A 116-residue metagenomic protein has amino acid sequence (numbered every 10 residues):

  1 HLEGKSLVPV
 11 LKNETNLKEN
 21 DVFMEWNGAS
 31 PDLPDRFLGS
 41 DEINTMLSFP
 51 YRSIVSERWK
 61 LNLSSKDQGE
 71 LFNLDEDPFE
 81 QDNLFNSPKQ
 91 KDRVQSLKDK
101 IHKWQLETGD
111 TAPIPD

Functional and structural regions predicted by a protein language model:
H1-E70, L74, T108: C-terminal cap/loop subdomain of S1 sulfatases and analogous C-terminal strand-loop tails that border
A29, S65-Q68, N83-D116: Long, internal low-complexity/basic segments
D77: Intrinsically disordered, low-complexity polar regions and short flexible loop motifs
